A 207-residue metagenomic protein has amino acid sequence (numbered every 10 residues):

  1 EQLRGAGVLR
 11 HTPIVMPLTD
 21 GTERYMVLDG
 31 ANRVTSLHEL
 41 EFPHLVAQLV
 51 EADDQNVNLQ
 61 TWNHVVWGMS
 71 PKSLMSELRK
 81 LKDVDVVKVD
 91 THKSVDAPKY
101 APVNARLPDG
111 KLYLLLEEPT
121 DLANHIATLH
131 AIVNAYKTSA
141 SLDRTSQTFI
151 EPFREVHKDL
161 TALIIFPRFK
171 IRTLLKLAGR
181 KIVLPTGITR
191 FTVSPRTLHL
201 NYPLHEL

Functional and structural regions predicted by a protein language model:
E1-R24, N32, H38, F42-H44 (+1 more regions): Short alpha-helix boundary/capping and kink motifs at helix termini
D20-M26, K158-A162: Short active-site oxyanion
E23, S36, I150-R154: Alpha-helical context
N32-R33, K170: Alpha-helix capping/helix-boundary segments
H44, L49-L207: Solvent-exposed functional surfaces
